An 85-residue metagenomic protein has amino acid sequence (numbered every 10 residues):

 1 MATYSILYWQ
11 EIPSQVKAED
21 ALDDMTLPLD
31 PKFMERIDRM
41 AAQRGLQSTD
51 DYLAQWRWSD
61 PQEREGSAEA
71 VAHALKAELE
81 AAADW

Functional and structural regions predicted by a protein language model:
M1-D24: Short, charged/polar N-terminal "headpieces" of proteins
A21-W58: Acidic, aromatic-enriched beta-alpha/helix-loop junctions
G45-W85: Acidic, low-complexity intrinsically disordered segments
